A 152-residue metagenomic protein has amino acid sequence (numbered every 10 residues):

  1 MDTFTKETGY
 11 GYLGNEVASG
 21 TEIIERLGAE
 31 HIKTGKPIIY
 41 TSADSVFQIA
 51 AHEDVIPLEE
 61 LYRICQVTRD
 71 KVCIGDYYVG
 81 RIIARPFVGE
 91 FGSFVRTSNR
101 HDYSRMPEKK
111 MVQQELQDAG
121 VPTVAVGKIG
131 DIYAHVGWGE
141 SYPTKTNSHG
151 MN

Functional and structural regions predicted by a protein language model:
M1-N152: …; additionally, a secondary subgroup of soluble metalloenzymes is captured
